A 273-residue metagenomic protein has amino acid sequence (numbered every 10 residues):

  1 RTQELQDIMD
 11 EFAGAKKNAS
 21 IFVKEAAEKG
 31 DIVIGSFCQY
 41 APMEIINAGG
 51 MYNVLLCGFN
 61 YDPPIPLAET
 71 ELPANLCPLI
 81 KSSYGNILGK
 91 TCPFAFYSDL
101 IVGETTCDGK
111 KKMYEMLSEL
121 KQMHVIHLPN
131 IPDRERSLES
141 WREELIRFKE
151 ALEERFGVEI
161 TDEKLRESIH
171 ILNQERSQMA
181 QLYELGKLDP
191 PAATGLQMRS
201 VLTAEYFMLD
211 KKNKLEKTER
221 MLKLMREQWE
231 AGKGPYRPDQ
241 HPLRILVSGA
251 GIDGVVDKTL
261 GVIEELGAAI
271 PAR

Functional and structural regions predicted by a protein language model:
R1-I32, E150-R273: A charged, amphipathic alpha-helical module
R1-K164: Trp/Phe/Arg-rich N-terminal binding region typifying the photolyase-homology
